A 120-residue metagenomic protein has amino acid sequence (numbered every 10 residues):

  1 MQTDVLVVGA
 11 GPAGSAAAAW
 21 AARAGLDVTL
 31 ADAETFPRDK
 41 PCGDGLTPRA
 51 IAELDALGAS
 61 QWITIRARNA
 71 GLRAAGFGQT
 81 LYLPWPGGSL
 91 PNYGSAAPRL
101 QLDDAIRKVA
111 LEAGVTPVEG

Functional and structural regions predicted by a protein language model:
M1, A52, R68, A74-G120: Conserved N-terminal helical subregion
M1-A13: Beta1/beta-strand and adjacent pyrophosphate-binding region of the FAD-binding site in flavoprotein oxidoreductases
L6, A22-C42: Glycine-rich FAD pyrophosphate-binding loop
A10-A13, A17-A22, A110: Small-residue (primarily alanine) positions within well-ordered alpha-helices, especially packing/interaction faces
L26, A59, V115: Short phosphate-binding/catalytic loops that engage adenosine nucleotides
D39-F77: N-terminal FAD cofactor-binding segment of flavoenzymes
